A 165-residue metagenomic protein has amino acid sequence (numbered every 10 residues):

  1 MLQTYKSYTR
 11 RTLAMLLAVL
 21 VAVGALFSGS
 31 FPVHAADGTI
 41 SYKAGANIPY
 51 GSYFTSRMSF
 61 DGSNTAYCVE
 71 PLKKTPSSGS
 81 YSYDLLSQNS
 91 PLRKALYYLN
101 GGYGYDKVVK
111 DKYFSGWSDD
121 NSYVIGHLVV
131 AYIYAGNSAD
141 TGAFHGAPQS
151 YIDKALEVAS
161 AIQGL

Functional and structural regions predicted by a protein language model:
Q3-L16: Bacterial N-terminal signal peptides that target proteins for export
L17-V23: Gram-negative bacterial Sec-dependent N-terminal signal peptides
V23-Y42: Sec-dependent signal peptide cleavage junction
A36-L165: Short, surface-exposed polybasic-aromatic patches that bind anionic ligands, especially phosphate groups
